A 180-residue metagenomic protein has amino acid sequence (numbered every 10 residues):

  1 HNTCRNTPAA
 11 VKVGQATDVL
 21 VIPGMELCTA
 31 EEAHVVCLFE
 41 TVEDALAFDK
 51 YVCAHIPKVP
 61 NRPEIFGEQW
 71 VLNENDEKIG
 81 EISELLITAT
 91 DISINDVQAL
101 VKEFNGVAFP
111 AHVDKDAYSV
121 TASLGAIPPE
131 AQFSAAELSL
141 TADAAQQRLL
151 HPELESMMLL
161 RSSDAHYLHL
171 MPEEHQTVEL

Functional and structural regions predicted by a protein language model:
H1: Metal-associated gating/positioning segment near the N- to mid-region
C4-L46, A99, F104-V107, D114-L180: Charged catalytic cores and adjacent phosphate/nucleic-acid-binding surfaces used for phosphate/nucleic-acid chemistry
L38-S83, A126: Active-site gating loops and adjacent loop-to-helix segments of metal-dependent hydrolytic enzymes
V59-E68, T88-N95, H112-Y118, F133: Short low-complexity stretches enriched in small and charged residues
D76-K78, I82-D114: Internal catalytic-core helix/loop-beta-alpha segment that presents or stabilizes conserved functional determinants
